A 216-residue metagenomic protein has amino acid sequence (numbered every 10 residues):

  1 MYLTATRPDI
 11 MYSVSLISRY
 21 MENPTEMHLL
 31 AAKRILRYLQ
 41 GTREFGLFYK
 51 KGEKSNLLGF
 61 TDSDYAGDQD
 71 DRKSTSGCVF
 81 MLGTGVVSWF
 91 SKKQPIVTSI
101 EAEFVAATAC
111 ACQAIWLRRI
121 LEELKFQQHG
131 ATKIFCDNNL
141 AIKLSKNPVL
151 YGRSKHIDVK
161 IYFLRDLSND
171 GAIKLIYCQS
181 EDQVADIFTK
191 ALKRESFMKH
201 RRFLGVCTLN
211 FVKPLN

Functional and structural regions predicted by a protein language model:
M1-F45, Q179, I187: C-terminal reverse transcriptase regions that engage the nucleic-acid substrate
M1-L3, D9-M11, D64-G67, E101-W116: Conserved pre-motif C helix in the palm subdomain of viral-like polymerases
M11, F48, M81, K133-F135 (+1 more regions): Beta-strand cores of modular interaction/reader domains in eukaryotic scaffold and signaling proteins, especially PDZ
P24-H28, G52-E53, R72, S99-E103: Secondary-structure capping and boundary motifs in well-ordered enzyme cores
Y38-T61: Structured nucleic-acid-interacting core domains from mobile-element enzymes and related host factors, especially RNase
K51, T61-S63, T84, N138 (+2 more regions): Residues immediately flanking
N56, K92-N216: RNase H-like nuclease module associated with reverse transcription
F60-E101: RNase H-like nuclease fold core
